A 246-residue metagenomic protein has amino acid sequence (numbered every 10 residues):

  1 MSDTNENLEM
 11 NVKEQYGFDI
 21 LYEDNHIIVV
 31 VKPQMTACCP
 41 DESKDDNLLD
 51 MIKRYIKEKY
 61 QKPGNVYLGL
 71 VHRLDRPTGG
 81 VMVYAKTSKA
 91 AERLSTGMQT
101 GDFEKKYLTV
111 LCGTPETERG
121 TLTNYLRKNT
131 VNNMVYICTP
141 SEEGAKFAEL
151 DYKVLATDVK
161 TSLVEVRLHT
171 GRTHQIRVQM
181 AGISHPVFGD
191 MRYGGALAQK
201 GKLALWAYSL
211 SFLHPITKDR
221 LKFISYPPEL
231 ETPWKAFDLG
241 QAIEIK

Functional and structural regions predicted by a protein language model:
M1-K246: RNA pseudouridine synthases
